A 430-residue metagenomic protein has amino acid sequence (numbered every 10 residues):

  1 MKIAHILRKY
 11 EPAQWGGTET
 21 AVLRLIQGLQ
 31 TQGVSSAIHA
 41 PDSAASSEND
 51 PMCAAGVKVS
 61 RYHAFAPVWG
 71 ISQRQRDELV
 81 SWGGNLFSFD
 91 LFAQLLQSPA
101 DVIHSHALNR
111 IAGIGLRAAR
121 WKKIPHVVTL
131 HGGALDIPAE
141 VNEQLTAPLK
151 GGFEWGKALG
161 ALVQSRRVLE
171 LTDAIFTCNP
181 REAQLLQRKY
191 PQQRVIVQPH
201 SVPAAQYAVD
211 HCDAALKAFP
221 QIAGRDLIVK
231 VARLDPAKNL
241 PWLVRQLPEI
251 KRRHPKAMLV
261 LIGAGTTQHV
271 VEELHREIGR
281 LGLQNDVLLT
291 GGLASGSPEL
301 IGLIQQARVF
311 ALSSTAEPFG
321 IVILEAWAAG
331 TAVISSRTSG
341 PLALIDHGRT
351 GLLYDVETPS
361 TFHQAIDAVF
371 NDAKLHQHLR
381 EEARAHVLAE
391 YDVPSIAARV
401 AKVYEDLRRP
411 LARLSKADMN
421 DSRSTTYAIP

Functional and structural regions predicted by a protein language model:
R181, S201: Carbohydrate-associated surface elements
A208-Q221, L274: A short helix/loop element that forms part of the nucleotide-sugar donor recognition site in Leloir-type
Q221-K238, V244-L247, V260: Conserved donor-binding/catalytic core segment of Leloir-type glycosyltransferases
V271-A294: Nucleotide-activated donor-binding/catalytic signature segment of Leloir-type glycosyltransferases, i.e., the conserved
T315: Aromatic "clamp/platform" in nucleotide-sugar-dependent glycosyltransferases that forms part of the donor/acceptor
A332-S335: Short hydrophobic beta-strand element within catalytic cores of glycosyltransferases and related nucleotide-activated
H347-G348, L352-P359, A368-K374: Conserved acidic donor-binding segment of nucleotide-sugar-dependent glycosyltransferases
T361, A368, L375-E390, R399-A401: A short, well-ordered alpha-helix in the C-terminal region of glycosyltransferases
